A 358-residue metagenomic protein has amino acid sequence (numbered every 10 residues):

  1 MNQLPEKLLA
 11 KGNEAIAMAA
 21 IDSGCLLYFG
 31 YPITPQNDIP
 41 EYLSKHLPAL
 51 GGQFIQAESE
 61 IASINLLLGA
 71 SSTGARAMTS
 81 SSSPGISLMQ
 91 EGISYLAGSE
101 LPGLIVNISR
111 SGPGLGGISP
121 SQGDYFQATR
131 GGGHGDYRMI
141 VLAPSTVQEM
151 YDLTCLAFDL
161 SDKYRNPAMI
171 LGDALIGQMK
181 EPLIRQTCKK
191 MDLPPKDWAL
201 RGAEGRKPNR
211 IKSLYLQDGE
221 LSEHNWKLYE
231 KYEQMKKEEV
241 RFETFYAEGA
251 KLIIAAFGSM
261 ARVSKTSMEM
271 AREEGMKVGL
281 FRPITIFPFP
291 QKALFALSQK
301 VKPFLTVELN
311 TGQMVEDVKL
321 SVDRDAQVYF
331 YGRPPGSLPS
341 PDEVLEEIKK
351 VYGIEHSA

Functional and structural regions predicted by a protein language model:
M1-G131, R138, T146, P334 (+2 more regions): Thiamine diphosphate
K11-A15, Y229-L252, K265: Glycine-/acidic-rich phosphate or pyrophosphate-binding loops and their flanking alpha/beta elements
S44-H46, S94-A97, C155-L160, R185-C188 (+3 more regions): Short, solvent-exposed amphipathic alpha-helical segments in soluble enzyme and RNA/protein-processing domains
P120-D173, H356: Conserved thiamine diphosphate
R165-T244: Conformationally flexible catalytic loops at phosphate/diphosphate-handling active centers
F242-M276, F281, F287-A293: Redox- and metal-dependent alpha/beta enzyme cores, enriched for Fe-S-associated oxidoreductases and cofactor-handling
E308-A358: Peripheral docking tails and interdomain loops at the edges of cofactor- or intermediate-handling domains
